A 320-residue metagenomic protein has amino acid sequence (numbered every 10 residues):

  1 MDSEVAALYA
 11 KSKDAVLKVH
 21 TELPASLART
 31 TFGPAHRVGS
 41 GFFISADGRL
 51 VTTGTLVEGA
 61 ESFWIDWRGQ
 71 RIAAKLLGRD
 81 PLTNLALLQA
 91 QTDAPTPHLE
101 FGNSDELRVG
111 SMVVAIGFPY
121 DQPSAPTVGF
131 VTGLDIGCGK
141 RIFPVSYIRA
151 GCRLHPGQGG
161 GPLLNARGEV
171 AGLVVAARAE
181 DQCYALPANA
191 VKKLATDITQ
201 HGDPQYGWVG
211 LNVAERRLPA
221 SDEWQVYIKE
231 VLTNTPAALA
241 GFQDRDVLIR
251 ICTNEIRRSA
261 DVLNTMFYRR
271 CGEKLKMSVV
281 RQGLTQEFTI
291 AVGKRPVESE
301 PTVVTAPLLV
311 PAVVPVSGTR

Functional and structural regions predicted by a protein language model:
M1-F43, R49, T53-L56, S62 (+8 more regions): N-terminal activation segment of mature serine protease catalytic domains
A7, K75, Q89-A90, R108 (+1 more regions): C-terminal recognition in membrane/secretory proteostasis and scaffolding
D14-V19, G41, G48, T52 (+18 more regions): Terminal peptide-recognition signature
A15, P34, A90-H98, A125-E180 (+5 more regions): Active-site region of chymotrypsin-like
V19, E61-R68, V113-G117, E273-V280: Short conserved beta-strand and strand-loop elements enriched in small hydrophobics with frequent Asp/Gly
P24, A46, E61, R79-T83 (+4 more regions): Short, conserved beta-turn/loop elements at beta-strand boundaries and strand-helix junctions
V38, S45-P95, N189: Catalytic-histidine neighborhood of serine endopeptidases, predominantly the chymotrypsin-like S1/PA family
L56, L99-D105, V109-V145, A176-Y184 (+1 more regions): Flexible, gly/ser-rich surface segments that form the specificity/activation loops bordering the active-site cleft
